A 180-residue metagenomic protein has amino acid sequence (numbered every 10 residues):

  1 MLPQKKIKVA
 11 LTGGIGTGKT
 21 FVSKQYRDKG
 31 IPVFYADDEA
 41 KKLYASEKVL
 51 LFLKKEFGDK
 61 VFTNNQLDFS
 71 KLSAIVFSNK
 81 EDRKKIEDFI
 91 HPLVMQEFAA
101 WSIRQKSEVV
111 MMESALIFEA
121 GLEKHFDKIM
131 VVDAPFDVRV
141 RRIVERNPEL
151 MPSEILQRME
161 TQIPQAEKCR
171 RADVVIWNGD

Functional and structural regions predicted by a protein language model:
V9-L11: Hydrophobic anchor at the beta1->P-loop junction of P-loop NTPases
G14, Y26: P-loop (Walker A) phosphate-binding loop of NTP-binding proteins
T17: ATP-binding Walker
T20: Walker A/P-loop
D38, K42-K106: ATP-dependent small-molecule kinase phosphotransfer cores that center on conserved nucleotide phosphate-binding segments
Q96-R104, V110-E145: ATP-dependent NMP and nucleoside kinases share a basic, alpha-helical "lid"
E97, K106, K124-H125, R146-D180: Small-molecule kinase domains that catalyze NTP-dependent phosphoryl transfer to phosphate-bearing small molecules
